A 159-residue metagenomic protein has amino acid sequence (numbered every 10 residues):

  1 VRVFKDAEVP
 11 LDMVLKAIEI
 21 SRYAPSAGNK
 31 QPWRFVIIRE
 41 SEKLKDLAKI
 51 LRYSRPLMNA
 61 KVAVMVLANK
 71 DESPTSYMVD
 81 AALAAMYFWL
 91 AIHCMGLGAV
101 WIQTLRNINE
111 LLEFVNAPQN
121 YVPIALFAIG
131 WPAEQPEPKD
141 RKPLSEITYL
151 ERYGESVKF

Functional and structural regions predicted by a protein language model:
V1-F159: Acidic, surface-exposed loops and disordered segments
